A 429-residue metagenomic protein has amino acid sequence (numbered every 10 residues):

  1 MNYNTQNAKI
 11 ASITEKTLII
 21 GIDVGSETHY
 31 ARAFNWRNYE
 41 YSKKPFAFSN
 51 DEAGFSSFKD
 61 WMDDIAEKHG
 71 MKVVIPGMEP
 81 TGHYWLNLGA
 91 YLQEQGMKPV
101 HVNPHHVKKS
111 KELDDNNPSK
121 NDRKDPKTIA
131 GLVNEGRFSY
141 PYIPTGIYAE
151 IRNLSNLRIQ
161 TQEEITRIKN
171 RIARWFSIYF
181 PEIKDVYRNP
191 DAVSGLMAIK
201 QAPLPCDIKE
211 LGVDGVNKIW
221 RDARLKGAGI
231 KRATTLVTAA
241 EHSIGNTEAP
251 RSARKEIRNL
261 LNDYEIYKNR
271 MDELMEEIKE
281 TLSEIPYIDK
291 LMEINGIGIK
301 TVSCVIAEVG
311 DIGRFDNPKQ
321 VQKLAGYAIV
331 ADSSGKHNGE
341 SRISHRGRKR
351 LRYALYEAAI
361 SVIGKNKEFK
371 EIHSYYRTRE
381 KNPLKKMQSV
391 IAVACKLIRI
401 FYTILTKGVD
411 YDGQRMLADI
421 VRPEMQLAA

Functional and structural regions predicted by a protein language model:
M1-A429: A detector of single, family-specific signature residues that are central to catalytic or substrate-handling motifs
